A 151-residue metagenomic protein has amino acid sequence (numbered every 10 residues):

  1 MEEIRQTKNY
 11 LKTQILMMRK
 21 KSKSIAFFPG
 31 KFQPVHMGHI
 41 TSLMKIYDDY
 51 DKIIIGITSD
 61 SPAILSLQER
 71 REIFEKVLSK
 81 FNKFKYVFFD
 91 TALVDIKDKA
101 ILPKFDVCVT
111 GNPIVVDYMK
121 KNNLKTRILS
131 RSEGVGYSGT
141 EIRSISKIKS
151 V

Functional and structural regions predicted by a protein language model:
M1-V151: Nucleotidyltransferase catalytic core that binds NTPs
